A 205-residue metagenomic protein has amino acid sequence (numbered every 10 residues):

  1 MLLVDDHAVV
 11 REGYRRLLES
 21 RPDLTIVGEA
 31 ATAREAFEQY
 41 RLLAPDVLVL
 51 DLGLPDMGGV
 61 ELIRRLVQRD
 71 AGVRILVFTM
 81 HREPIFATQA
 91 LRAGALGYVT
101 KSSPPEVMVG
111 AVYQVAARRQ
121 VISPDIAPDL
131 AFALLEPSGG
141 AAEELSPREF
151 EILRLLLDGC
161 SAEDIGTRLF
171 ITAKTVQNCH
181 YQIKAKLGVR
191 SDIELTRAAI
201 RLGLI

Functional and structural regions predicted by a protein language model:
D5, D51, T79: Active-site residues of response regulator receiver
V10, P55: The feature encodes the CheY-like receiver
T32-E35, G58-E61, R82: Acidic catalytic/metal-coordinating carboxylates
E38, V60-G72: Short amphipathic alpha-helix used as the core "switch/output" element in two-component signaling
L43-V49, L54: Active-site beta3 strand of CheY-like receiver
I85-R92, L96-E151, I193, L204: Short, flexible helix-to-coil linker/hinge segments that flank and couple to helix-turn-helix
F132, G139-K174: Helix-turn-helix DNA-binding segment
S161-E194: Recognition helix of helix-turn-helix DNA-binding domains
